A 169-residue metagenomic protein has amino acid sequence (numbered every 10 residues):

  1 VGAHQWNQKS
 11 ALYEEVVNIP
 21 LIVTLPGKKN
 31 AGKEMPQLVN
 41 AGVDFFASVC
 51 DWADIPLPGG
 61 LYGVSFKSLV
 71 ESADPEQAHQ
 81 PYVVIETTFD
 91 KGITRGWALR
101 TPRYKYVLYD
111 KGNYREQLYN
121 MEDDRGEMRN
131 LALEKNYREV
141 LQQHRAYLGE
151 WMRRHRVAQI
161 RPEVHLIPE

Functional and structural regions predicted by a protein language model:
V1-A3, N7, A31, V43-F46 (+7 more regions): C-terminal cap/loop subdomain of S1 sulfatases and analogous C-terminal strand-loop tails that border
V1-A41: Histidine-centered active-site microenvironments of extracellular/periplasmic hydrolases and transferases
E34-Q37, P56, A132-L133: Short, solvent-exposed loop/turn segments at secondary-structure boundaries
R129-Y137: Active-site-proximal N-terminal segment of extracellular/periplasmic enzymes that hydrolyze or transfer
